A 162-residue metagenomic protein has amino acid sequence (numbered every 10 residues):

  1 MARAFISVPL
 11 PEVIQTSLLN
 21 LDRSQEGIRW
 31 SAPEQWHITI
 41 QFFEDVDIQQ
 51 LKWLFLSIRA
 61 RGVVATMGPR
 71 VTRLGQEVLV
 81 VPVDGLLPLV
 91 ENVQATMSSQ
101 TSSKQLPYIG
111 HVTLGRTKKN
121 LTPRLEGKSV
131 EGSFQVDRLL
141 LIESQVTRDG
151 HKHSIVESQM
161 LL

Functional and structural regions predicted by a protein language model:
M1-L162: Histidine-dependent nucleotide/RNA phosphoesterase domain, centered on the 2H-phosphoesterase fold with its duplicated
